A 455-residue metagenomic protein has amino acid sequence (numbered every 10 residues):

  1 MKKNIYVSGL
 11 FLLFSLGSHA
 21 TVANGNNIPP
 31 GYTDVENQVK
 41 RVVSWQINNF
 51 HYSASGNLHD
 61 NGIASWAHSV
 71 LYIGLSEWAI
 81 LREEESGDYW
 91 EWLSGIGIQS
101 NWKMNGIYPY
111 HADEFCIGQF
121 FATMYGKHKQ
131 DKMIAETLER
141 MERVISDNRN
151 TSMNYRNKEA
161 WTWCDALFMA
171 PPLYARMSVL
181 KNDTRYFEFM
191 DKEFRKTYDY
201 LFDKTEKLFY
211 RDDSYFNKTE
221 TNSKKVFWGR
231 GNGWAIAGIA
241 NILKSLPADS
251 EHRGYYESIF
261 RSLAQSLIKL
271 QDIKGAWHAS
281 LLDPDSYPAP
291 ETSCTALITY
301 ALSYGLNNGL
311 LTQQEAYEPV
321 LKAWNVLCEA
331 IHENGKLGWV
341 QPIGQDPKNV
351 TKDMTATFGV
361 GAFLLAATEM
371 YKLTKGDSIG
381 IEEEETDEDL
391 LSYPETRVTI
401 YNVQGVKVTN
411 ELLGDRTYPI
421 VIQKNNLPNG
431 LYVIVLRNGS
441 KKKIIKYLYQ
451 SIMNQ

Functional and structural regions predicted by a protein language model:
M1-G25, P419-I422, L448-Q455: Bacterial Sec-dependent N-terminal signal peptides
V22-Y72, S76-I134, R140-R143, W277-H278 (+1 more regions): CBM-like carbohydrate-recognition segments
E83, E91, S100-S214, T221-K224 (+1 more regions): Extended ligand-binding groove/face enriched in aromatic
C164-F168, P172-L281, P288-T299, L311-P342 (+2 more regions): Extended ligand-binding clefts on enzyme/binding-domain cores
K372-T396, N402, Q450-Q455: Residue-level detector of functionally pivotal "anchor" positions at catalytic/ligand-binding pockets or at interdomain
V398-V408, Y432: Short, glycine-anchored, charge-dense loop/turn motifs used at functional sites
N410, N429-Q455: C-terminal tail/sorting-segment detector
N410-R416: Short beta-strand segments within Ig-like beta-sandwich modules, predominantly Fibronectin type-III
